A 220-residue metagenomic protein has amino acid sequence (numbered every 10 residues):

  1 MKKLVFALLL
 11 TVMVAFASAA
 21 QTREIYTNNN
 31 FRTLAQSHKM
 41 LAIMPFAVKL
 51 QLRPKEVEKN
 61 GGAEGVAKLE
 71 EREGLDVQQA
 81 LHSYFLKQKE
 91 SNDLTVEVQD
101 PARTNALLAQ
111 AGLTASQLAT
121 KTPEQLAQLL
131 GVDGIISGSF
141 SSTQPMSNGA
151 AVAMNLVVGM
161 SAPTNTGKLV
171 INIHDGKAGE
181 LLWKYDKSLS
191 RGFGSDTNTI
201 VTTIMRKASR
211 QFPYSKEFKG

Functional and structural regions predicted by a protein language model:
M1-V5: Positively charged n-region of N-terminal signal peptides that target proteins for export
F6, G134, P163-G167: Residues at beta-strand starts and edge strands
A7-A15: Bacterial N-terminal signal peptides
L10, S116, L169: Short, flexible active-site loop motifs that bind/organize anionic cofactors or intermediates
F16-A20: Sec/Tat signal peptide C-region and signal peptidase I cleavage site
Q21-L52, L129, F140-A151, V158-G220: C-terminal/domain-edge helix-coil "capping" segments
A47-S137, G176-K187, K207, Q211: N-terminal segment of the mature soluble domain
T120, A153-L156: Charged helix-capping and loop-helix junction motifs
